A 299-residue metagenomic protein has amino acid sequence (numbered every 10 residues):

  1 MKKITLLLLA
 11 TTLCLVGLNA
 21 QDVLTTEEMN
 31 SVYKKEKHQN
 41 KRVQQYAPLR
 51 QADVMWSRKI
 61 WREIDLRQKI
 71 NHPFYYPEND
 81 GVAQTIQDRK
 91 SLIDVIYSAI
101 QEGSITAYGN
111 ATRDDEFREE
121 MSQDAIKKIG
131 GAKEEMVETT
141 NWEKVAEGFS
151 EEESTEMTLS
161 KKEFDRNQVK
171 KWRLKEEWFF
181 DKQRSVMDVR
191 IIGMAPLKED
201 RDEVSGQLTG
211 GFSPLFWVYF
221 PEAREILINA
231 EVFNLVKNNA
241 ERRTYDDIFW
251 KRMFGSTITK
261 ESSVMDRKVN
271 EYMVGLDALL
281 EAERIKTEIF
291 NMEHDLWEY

Functional and structural regions predicted by a protein language model:
M1-E28: Bacterial Sec-dependent N-terminal signal peptides
L15, G103, R190-G193: Glycine-centered flexibility motif
Q21-K182, R201, F220-Y299: A domain-level signal for the mature, folded cores of soluble proteins
N167-V169, V189-I191, S213-L215: Extracytoplasmic
D181, V186, I191-G210: Extended serine/threonine-enriched, polar tracts that run as long, contiguous segments within proteins
S205-E222: Short linear, low-complexity motifs centered on an aromatic residue
